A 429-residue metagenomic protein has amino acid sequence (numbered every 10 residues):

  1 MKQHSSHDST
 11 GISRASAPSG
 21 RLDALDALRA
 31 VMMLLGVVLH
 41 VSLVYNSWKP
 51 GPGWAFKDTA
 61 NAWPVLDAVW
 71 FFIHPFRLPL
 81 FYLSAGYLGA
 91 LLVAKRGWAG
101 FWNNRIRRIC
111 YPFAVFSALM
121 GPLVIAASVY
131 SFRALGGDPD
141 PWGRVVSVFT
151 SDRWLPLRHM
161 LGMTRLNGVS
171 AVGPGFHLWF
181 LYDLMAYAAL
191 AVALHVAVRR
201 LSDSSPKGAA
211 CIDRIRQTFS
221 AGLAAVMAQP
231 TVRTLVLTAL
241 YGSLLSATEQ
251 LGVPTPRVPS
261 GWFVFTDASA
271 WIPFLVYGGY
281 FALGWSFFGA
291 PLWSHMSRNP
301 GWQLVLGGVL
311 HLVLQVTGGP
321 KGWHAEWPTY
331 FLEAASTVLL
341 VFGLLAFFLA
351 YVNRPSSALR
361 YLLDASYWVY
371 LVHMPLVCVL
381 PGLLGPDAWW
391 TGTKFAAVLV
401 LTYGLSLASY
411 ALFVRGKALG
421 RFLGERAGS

Functional and structural regions predicted by a protein language model:
K2-S429: Alpha-helical transmembrane segments and their immediate juxtamembrane cytosolic regions
